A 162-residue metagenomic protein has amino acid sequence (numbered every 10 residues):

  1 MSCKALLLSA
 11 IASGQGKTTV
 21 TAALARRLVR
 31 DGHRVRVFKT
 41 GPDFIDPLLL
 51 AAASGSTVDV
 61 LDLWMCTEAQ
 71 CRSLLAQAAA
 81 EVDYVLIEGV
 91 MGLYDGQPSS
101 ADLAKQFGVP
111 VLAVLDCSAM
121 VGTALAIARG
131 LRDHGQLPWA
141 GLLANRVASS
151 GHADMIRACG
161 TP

Functional and structural regions predicted by a protein language model:
S2-F107, L115-G135, S150-D154: ATP-dependent carboxylate-amine ligase catalytic core
S54-G55, P138-W139, G160: Structural recognition of alpha->loop->beta junctions
Y84, L112, G141: Hydrophobic "anchor" residues on beta-strands that sit immediately upstream of conserved functional sites
D133, L137-N145: Conserved thiamine diphosphate
A144-P162: GTPase G-domain guanine-specificity segment
